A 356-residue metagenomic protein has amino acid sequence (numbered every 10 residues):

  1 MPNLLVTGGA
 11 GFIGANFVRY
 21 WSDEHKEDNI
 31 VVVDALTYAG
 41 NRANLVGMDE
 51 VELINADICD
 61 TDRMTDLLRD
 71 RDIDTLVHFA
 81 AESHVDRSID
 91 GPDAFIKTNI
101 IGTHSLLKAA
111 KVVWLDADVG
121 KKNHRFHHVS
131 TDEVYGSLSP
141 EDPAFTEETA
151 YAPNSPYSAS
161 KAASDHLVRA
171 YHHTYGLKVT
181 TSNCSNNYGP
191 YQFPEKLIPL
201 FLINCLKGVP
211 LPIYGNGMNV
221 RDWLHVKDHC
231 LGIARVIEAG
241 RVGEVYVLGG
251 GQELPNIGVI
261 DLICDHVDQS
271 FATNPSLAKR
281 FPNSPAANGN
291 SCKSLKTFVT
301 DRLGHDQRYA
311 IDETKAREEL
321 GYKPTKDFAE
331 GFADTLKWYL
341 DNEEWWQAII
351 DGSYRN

Functional and structural regions predicted by a protein language model:
M1-N187, I237, Q307, D334 (+2 more regions): N-terminal Rossmann-like NAD(P)+-binding domain of SDR-like oxidoreductases, especially those catalyzing
F12, R125, S155, G189 (+4 more regions): Amphipathic alpha-helical recognition patches that constitute DNA-binding helices
F17, A56, P199, C205-N356: C-terminal substrate-binding subdomain of Rossmann-fold SDR/epimerase-dehydratase oxidoreductases
V33, A81, P194, P324-T325: A broadly tuned, weak detector of single residues within folded domains
D142, P153-S160, P190, P194-I198 (+1 more regions): The catalytic Tyr-centered alpha-helix of NAD(P)H-dependent dehydrogenases
A163, L167, Y171, F201 (+2 more regions): Hydrophobic alpha-helix immediately C-terminal to the catalytic Tyr-X-X-X-Lys motif of short-chain
